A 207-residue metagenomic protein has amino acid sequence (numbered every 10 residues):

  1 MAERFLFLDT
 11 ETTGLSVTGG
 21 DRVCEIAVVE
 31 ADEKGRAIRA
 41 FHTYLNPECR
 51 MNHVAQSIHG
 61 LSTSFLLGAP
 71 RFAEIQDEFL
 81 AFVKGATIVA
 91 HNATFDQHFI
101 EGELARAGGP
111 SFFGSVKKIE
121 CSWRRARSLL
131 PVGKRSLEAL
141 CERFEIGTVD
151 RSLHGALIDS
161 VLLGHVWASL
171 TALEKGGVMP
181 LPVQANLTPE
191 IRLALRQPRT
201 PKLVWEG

Functional and structural regions predicted by a protein language model:
M1-K117, R127-L130, R135-H154: Conserved non-catalytic scaffold segment of RNase H-like nuclease domains
T87-A90, T94, F99, E103-L104 (+1 more regions): Acidic, Mg2+-coordinating catalytic module of metal-dependent nucleases/exonucleases that use a two-metal-ion mechanism
W205-G207: Charged interaction scaffolds used for protein-protein
